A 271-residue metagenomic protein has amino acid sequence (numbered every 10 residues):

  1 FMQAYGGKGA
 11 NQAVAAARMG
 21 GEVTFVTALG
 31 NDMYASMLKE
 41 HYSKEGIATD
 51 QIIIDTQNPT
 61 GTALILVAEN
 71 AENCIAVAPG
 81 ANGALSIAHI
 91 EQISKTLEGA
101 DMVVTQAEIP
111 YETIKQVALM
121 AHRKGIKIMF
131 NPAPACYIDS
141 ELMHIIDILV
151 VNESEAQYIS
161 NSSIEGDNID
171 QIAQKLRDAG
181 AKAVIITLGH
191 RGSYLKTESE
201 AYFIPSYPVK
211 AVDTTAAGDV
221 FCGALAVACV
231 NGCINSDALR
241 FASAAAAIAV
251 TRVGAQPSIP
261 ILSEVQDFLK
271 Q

Functional and structural regions predicted by a protein language model:
Q3, R18-D101, Q266-Q271: Conserved N-terminal subdomain of the carbohydrate kinase-like
A13-E22, V67, V227-G232: Alpha-helix C-terminal capping segments
A17, S43, H122-R123, R177: Anion (oxyanion) recognition and catalysis
S94-E98, M143-H144, D178: A short, aliphatic-rich alpha-helical micro-motif
M102-Q174, R191-S193: Conserved beta-alpha-beta core of the PfkB/ribokinase-like small-molecule kinase fold
Y137-S140, D167-Q271: Conserved phosphate-binding/catalytic region of the ribokinase-like
